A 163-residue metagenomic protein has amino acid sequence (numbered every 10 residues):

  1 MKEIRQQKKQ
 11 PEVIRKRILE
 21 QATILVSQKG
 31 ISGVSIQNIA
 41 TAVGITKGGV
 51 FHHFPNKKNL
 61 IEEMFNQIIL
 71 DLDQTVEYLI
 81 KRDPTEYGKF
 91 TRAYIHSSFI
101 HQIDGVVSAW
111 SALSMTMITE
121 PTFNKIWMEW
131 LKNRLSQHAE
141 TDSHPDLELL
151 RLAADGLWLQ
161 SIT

Functional and structural regions predicted by a protein language model:
M1-V13: N-terminal intrinsically disordered/low-complexity leader segments
P11-L25, I39, M64-I68, L72: Generic hydrophobic, amphipathic alpha-helix propensity
R17, L25-N59: Helix-turn-helix
Q21-Q28, T75-Y78, A153-Q160: Solvent-exposed, amphipathic alpha-helical segments
E63, L70-A109: Hydrophobic alpha-helical connector segments
A109, S114, S143-T163: Hydrophobic alpha-helical segments that form the core of small-molecule binding pockets and/or dimer interfaces
M115-E148: Amphipathic alpha-helical packing segments from all-alpha helical-bundle domains
